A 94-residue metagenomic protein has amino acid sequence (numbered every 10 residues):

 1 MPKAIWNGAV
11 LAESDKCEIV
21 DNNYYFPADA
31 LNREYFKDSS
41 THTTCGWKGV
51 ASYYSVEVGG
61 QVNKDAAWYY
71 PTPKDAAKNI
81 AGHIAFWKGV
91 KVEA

Functional and structural regions predicted by a protein language model:
M1-A94: Terminal leader/tail segments of proteins
